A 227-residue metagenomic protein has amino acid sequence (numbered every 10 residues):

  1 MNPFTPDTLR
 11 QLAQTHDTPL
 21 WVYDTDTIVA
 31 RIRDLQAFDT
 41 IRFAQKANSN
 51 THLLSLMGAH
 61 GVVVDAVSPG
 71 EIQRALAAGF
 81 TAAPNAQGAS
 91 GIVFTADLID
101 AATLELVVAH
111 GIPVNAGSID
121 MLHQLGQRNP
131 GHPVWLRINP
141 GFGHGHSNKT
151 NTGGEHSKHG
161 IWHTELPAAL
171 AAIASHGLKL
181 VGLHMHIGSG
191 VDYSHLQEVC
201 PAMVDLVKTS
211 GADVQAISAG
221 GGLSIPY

Functional and structural regions predicted by a protein language model:
M1-H132, A171, S175-K179, T209-D213: A charged N-terminal "starter" segment
G131-G143: Glycine-rich, aromatic-flanked loop segments that form ligand/cofactor-binding clefts across common enzyme folds
P140-Y227: Active-site loop/helix belt of alpha/beta enzymes
